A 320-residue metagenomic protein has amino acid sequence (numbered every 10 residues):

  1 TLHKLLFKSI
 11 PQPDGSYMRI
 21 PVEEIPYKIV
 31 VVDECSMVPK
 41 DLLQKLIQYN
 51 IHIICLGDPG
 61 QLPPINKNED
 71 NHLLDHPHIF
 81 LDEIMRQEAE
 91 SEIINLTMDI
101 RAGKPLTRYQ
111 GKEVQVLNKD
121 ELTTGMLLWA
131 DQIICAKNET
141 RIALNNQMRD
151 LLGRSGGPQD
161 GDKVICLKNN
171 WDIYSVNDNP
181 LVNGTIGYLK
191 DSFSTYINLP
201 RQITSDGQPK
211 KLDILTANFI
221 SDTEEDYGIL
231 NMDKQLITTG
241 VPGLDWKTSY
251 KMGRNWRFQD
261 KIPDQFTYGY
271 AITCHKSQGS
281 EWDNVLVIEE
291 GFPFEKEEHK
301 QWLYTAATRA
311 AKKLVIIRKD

Functional and structural regions predicted by a protein language model:
T1-I10, D58-Q61, M85, D160 (+1 more regions): Short, acidic/turn-prone active-site loops that include or flank metal/cofactor- and phosphate-binding residues
T1-K28, I272: Inter-Walker segment of RecA-like/P-loop motor cores
I20-I25, L46-Y49, H72-L74, S280 (+1 more regions): Conserved catalytic network of the ASCE P-loop NTPase/AAA+ motor domain
E24-L43, H52-P63: SF2 helicase catalytic motif II
I29-D33, I134-C135, I165, L286-I288: Structural motif
D41-L46, Q147, W302-A306: A short acidic, amphipathic alpha-helical/loop segment
Y49-I51, L56-N231: Conserved helicase motor core of P-loop NTPases
N198-D320: C-terminal accessory regions
